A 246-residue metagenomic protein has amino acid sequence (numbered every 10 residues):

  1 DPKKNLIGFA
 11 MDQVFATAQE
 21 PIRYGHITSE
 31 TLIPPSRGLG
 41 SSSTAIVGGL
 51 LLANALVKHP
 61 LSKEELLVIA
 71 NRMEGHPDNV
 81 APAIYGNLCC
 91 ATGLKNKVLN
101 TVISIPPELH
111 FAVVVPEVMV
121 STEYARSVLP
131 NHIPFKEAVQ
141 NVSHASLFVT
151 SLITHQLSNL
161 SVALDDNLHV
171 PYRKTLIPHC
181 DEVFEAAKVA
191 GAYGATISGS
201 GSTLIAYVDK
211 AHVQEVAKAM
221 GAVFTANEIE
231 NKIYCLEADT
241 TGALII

Functional and structural regions predicted by a protein language model:
D1, T31-G40, V68-P77, N131-K136: A short glycine/serine-rich beta->alpha loop
D1-R37, L51, H59-L61, D239-T241 (+1 more regions): ATP-binding N-lobe of GHMP and related small-molecule kinases
L6-F15, A145, V183, A219-M220: Short, well-ordered amphipathic alpha-helical segments that serve as non-catalytic structural scaffolds within diverse
A16-G25, A53-I69, N96-L99, V213-A219: Phosphate-handling active-site elements
L39-K63, I84-G86: DPxDG-like acidic metal-binding loop motif
L61-L109, T175, A195: Alpha/beta catalytic cores of group-transfer enzymes, especially the acyltransferase/condensing modules of polyketide
L109-E185, V189: Acyltransferase
L152-I246: Glycine-rich, charge-dense phosphate/pyrophosphate-binding loop(s) and the adjacent flexible "lid"/catalytic subdomain
